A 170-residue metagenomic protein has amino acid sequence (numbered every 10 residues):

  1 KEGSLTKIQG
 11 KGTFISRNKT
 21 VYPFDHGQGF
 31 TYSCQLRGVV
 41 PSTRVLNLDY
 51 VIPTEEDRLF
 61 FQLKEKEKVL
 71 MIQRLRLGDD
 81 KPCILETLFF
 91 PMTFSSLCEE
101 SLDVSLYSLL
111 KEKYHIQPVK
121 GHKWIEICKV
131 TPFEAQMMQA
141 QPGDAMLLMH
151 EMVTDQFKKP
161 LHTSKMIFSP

Functional and structural regions predicted by a protein language model:
K1-I15: N-terminal helix-turn-helix
R17-P170: All-alpha effector-binding/dimerization core of bacterial HTH-type transcriptional repressors
